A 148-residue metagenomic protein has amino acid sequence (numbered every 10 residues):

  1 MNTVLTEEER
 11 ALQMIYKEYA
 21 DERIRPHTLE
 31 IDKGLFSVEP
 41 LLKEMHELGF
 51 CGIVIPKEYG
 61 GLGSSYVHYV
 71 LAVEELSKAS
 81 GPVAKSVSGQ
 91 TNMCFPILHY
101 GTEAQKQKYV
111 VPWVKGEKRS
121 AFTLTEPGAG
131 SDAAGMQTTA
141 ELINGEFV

Functional and structural regions predicted by a protein language model:
M1-A11: Intrinsic disorder at enzyme termini
R23-V148: Glycine-rich flavin
